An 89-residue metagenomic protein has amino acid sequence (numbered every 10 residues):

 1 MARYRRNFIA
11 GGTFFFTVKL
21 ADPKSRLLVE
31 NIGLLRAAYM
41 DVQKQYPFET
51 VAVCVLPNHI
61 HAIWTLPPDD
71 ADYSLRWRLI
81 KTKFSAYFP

Functional and structural regions predicted by a protein language model:
M1-P89: Short catalytic/metal-binding and nucleic-acid-binding patches
